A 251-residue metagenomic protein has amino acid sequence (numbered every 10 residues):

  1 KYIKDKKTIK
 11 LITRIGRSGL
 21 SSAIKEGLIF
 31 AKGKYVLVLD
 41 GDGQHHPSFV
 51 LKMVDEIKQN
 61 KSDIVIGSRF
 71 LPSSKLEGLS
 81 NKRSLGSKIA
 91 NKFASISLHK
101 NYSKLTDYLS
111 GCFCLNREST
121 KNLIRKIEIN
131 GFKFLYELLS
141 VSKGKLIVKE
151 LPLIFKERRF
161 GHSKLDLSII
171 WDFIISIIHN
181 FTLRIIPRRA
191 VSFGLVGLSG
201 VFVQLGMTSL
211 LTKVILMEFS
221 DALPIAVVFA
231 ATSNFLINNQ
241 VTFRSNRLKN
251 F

Functional and structural regions predicted by a protein language model:
K1-I12: Acidic donor-binding segment of Leloir-type glycosyltransferases
D5, K52, K100-S103, R125-S209 (+3 more regions): Hydrophobic helical membrane-anchoring modules
R14-F30, Y35, P47-F132, R158-S168: Acceptor/aglycone-binding surface of glycosyltransferases and processive sugar-polymer synthases
G27, D42, N116, L151 (+1 more regions): Residue-level signature of catalytic and energy-coupling elements of molecular machines, predominantly ATP/GTP-dependent
M217-F229: Membrane-interface starts of transmembrane alpha-helices
